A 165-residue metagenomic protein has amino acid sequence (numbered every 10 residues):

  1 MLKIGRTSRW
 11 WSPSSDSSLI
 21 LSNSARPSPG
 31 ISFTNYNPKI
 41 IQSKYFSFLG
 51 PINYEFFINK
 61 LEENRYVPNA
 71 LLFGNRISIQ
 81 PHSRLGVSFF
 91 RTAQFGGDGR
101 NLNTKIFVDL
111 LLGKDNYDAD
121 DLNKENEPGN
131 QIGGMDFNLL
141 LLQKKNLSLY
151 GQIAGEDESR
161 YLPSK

Functional and structural regions predicted by a protein language model:
M1, N35-N37, I79-P81, R91 (+1 more regions): Residue-level signature of outer-membrane beta-barrel architecture
M1-S28, G134, L147-K165: Transmembrane beta-barrel domains of bacterial outer-membrane proteins
L2-I4, Y54-F56, I77, V87-F89 (+2 more regions): Membrane-embedded beta-strand positions of outer-membrane beta-barrel proteins
R6-W10, N37, I58-N64, A93-F95 (+1 more regions): Transmembrane beta-strands of outer-membrane beta-barrel pores
S14-L19, S43-S47, N64-A70, R100-K105 (+1 more regions): Outer-membrane beta-barrel translocator domains and adjoining extracellular loop/strand segments of Gram-negative
S24-T34, N69-F73, G129-G133, K165: Residues that define the transmembrane beta-barrel architecture of outer-membrane proteins
P38-N53, R84, L141-L147: Short loop/turn motifs that connect adjacent beta-strands in outer-membrane beta-barrel proteins
R100-N138: Outer membrane beta-barrel transmembrane domains
